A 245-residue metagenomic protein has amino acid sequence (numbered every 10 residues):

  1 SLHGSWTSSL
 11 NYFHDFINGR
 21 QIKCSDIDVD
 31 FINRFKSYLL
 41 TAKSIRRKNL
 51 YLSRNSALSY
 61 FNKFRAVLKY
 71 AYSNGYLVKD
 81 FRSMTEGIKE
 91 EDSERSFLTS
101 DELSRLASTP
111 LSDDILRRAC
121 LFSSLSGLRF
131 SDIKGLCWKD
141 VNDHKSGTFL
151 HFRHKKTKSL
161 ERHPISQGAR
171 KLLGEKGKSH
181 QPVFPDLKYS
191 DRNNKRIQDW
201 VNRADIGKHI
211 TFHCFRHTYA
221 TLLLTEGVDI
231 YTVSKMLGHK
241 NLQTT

Functional and structural regions predicted by a protein language model:
L2-G4, I17-Y38, P185-D186, F212: A Lys/Arg-rich helix-loop hairpin that forms a DNA/phosphate-binding surface
S9-F16, R20-D30, T41-S83, R129-S131 (+1 more regions): N-terminal DNA-binding recognition helix of tyrosine site-specific recombinases/integrases
I32, F64, L68, I133 (+3 more regions): Short, basic/aromatic-rich helical patch in the C-terminal catalytic core of site-specific tyrosine
L50-R54, L58-N62, S73-F130, K134 (+1 more regions): Basic, Lys/Arg- and aromatic-enriched nucleic-acid-binding interface segment
T85-G87, D92-S96, S100, G135-G174: Conserved tyrosine-mediated DNA breakage-rejoining catalytic core shared by Y-recombinases
T109, F122-S123, L222-E226, M236: Short alpha-helical segment immediately N-terminal to, or the first helix within, an HTH/HTH-like DNA-binding domain
D140-G147, G207-K208, V228-T245: Short, polar N-cap/turn motifs at the start of nucleic acid-interacting alpha helices
K155-G174, K178-D199: C-terminal catalytic core of Y-nucleophile DNA break-rejoin enzymes
